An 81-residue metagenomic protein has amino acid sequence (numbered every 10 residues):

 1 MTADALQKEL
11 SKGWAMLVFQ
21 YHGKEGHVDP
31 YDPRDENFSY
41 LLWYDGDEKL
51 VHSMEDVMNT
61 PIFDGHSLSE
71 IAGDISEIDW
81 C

Functional and structural regions predicted by a protein language model:
M1-Q20: Negatively charged, low-complexity tracts enriched in Asp/Glu with abundant Ser/Thr
A3-Q7, V28, G65: Intrinsically disordered, low-complexity segments enriched in polar/charged residues with Gly/Pro, especially when
M16-V18, E25-P30: Short, surface-exposed charged micro-motifs
H22-K24, D45-G46: Short strand-coil-strand connectors
D29-N37, E55-P61: A short, sequence-level motif marking secondary-structure junctions
Y31-K49: Short, surface-exposed, low-complexity cationic segments
L50-C81: Mixed-charge, Lys/Arg-enriched low-complexity segments
